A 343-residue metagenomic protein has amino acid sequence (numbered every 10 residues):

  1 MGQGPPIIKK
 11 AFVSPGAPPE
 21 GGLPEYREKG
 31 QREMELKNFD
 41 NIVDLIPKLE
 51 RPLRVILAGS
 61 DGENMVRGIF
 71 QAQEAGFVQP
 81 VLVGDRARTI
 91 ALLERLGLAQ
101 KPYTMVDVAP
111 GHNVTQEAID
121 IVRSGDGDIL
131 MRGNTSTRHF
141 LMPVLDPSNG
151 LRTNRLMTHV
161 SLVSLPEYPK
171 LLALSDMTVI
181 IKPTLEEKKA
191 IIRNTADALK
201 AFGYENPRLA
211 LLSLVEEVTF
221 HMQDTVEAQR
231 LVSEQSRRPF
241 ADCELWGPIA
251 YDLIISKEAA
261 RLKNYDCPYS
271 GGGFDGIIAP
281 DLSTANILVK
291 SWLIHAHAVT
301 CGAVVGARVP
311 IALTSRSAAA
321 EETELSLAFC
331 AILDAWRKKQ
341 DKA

Functional and structural regions predicted by a protein language model:
M1-I7, A11-E25: Short, low-complexity intrinsically disordered segments enriched in small and basic residues
G30-S270, D275-A343: Anion-binding alpha/beta catalytic cores of soluble intermediary-metabolism enzymes, centered on
